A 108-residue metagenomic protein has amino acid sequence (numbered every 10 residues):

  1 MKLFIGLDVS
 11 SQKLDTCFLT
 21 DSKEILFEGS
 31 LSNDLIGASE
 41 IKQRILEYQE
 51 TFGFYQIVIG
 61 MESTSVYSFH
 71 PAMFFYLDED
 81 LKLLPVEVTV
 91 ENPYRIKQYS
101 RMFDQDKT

Functional and structural regions predicted by a protein language model:
M1-T108: Phosphate- and other anionic-substrate recognition elements at nucleic-acid/protein interfaces
